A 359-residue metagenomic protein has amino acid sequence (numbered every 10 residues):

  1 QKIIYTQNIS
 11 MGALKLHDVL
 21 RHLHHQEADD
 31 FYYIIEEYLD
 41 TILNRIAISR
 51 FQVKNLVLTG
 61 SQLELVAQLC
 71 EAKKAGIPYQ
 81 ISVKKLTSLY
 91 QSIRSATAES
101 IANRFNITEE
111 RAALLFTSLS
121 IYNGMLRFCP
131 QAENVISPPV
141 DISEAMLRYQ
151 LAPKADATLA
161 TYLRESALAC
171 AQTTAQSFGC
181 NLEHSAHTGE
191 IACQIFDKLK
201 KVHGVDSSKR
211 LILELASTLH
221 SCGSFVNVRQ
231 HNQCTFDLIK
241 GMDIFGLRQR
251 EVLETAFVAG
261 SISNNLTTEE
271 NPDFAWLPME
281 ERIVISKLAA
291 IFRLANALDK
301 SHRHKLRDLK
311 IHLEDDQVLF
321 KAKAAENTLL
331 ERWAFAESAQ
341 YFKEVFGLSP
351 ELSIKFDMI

Functional and structural regions predicted by a protein language model:
I3-L294, D299-H302, L309, L313-F320 (+1 more regions): Helical "lid/coupling" subdomains associated with nucleotide-phosphate turnover
A132, F346-I359: A short amphipathic beta-strand at an alpha->beta junction
K300-L306, V345-L348: Short secondary-structure junctions
A322-A324: Short beta-strand-to-loop capping motifs
L330-S349: Short, non-transmembrane amphipathic alpha-helical segments
